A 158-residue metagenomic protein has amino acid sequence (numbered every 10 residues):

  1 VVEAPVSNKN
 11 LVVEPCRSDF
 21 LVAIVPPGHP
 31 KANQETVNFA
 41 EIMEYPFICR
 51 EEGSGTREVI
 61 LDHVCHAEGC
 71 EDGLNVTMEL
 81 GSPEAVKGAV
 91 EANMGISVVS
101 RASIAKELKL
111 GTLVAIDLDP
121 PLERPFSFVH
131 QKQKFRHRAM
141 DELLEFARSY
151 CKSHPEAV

Functional and structural regions predicted by a protein language model:
V1-L21, V25, N33, E91-M94 (+1 more regions): Short beta-strand-centered segments that line the small-molecule binding cleft or hinge of alpha/beta clamshell
E3, G53, C65-L113: Hydrophobic hinge/microswitch elements
P5, E52, M78, D119-P120 (+1 more regions): Structured beta->alpha junctions
S7-N8, S54-G55, E84-A85, S103 (+2 more regions): Short alpha-helical
L11-V13, S18-A23, P27-H29, V37-F39 (+2 more regions): Small-molecule pocket liners
E14, A40, K87-G88, D141: Alpha-helical segments flanking ligand/cofactor-binding loops in enzyme cores
K31, F47-E68, H137-R138, S153-V158: Secondary-structure junction motif
V114-A157: A late-sequence structural motif
